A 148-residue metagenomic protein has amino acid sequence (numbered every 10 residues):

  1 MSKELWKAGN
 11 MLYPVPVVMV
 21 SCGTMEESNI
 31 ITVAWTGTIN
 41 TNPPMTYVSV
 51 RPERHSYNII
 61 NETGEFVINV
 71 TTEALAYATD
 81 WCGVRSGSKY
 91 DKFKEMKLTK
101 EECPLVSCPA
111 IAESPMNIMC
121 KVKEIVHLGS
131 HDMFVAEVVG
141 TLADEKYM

Functional and structural regions predicted by a protein language model:
M1-M148: Basic, polyanion-binding surface patches
